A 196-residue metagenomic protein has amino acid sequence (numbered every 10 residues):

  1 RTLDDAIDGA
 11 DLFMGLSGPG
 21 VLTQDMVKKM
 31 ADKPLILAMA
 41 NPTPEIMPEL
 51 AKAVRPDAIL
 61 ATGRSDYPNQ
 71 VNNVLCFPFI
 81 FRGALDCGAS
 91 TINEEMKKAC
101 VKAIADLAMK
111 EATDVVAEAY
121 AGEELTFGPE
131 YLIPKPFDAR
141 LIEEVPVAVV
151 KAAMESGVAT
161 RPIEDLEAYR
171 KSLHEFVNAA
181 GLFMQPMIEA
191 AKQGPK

Functional and structural regions predicted by a protein language model:
R1, G20-T23, I46-M47, T62-G63 (+1 more regions): Glycine-rich, charged/polar anion/phosphate-binding loops that engage phosphate groups from diverse ligands
R1-K29: A structured beta-alpha segment of the ubiquitous adenosine-cofactor-binding alpha/beta core
A10, K33-P34, D57-A58: Short, well-ordered alpha-helix to beta-strand connector turns
S17-P19, R64-P68, A179-A180: A general structural motif
V27-K33, K52-R55: Short, conserved loop/helix-junction motifs that constitute active-site signature segments in enzyme catalytic cores
A38-P146, V150-G157, R161: Adenosine-phosphate binding glycine-rich loop
I163-A190: Long, charged amphipathic helices and adjacent flexible linkers at domain junctions
